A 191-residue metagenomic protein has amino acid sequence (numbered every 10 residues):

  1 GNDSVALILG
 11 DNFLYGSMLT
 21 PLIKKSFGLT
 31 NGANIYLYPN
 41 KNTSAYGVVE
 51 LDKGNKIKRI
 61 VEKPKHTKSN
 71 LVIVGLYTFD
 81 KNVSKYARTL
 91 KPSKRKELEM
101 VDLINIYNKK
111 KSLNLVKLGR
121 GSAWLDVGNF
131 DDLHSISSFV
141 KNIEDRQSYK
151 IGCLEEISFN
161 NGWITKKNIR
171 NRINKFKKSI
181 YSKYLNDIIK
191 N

Functional and structural regions predicted by a protein language model:
G1-K53, T78-K81, K85-L90: Conserved beta-loop-beta/alpha segment of the NTase-like Rossmann-fold superfamily that binds/positions NTPs
A6, F27, K56-W163, K167-N168 (+1 more regions): Catalytic-core segments of class I nucleotidyltransferases/pyrophosphorylases that form NMP-activated intermediates
K25, L29, N114-L115, D187-K190: Charged/polar, low-hydrophobicity segments characteristic of intrinsically disordered regions and flexible loops
G32, K150, K183-N186: Juxtamembrane helix-loop transition sites at the ends of transmembrane segments in multi-pass membrane proteins
W163-I164, N168-N191: Short, amphipathic C-terminal "tail helix"
